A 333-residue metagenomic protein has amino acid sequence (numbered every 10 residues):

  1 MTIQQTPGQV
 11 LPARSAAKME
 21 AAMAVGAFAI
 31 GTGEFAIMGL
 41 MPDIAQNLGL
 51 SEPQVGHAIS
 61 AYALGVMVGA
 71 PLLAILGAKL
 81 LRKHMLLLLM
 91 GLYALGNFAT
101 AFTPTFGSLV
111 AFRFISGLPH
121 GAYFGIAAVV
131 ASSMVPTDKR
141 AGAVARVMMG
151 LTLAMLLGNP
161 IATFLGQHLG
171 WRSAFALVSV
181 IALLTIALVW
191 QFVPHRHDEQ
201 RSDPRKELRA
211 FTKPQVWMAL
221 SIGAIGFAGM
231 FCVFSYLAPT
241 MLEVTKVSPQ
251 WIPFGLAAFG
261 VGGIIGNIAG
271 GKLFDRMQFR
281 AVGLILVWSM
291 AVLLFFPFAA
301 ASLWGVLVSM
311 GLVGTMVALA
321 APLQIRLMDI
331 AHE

Functional and structural regions predicted by a protein language model:
M19-E52, H57, A70-L73, V233-A238: Extracytoplasmic
G49, L81, F102-S108, K246 (+1 more regions): Helix-breaking motifs and short loop linkers at transmembrane-helix boundaries and internal kinks in secondary membrane
V68-G107: Conserved MFS/SLC helix-loop-helix module at the cytosolic interface between two early adjacent transmembrane helices
L92, G96-A99, G107-S116, W304-L312: Paired small-residue
F112-G150: Cytoplasmic helix-loop-helix junction between adjacent transmembrane helices in 12-TM secondary transporters
A122-V135, A318-H332: Intracellular juxtamembrane helix-capping segments at the cytosolic ends of symmetry-related transmembrane helices
S179-E199: C-terminal membrane-cytosol helix-exit motif in multi-pass small-molecule transporters
R280-L323: C-terminal transmembrane helical hairpin of 12-TM major facilitator-type secondary transporters
